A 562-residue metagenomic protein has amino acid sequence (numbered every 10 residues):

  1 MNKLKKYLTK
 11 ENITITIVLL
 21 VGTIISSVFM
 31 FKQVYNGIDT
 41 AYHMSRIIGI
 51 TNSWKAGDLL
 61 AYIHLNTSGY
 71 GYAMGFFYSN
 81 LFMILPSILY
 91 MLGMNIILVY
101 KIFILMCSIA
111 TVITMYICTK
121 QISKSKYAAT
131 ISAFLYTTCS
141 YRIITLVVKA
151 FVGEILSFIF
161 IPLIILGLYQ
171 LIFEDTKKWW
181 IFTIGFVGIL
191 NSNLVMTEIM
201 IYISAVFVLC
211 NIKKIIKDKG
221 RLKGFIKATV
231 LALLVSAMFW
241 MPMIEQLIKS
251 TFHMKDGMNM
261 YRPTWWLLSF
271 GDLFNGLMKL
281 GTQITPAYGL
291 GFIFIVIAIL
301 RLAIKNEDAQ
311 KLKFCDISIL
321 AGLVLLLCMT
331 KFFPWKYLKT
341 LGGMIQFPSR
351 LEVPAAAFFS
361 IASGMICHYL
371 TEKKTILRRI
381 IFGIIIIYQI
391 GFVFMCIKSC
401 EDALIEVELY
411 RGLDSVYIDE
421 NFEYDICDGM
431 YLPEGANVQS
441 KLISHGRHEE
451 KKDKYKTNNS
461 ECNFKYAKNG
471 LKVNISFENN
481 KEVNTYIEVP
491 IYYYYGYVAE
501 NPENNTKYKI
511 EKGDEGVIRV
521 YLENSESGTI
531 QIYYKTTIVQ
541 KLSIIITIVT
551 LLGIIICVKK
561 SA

Functional and structural regions predicted by a protein language model:
M1-D402, Q531-Y533, V539-A562: Membrane-embedded transmembrane-helix bundle of lipid-linked glycan/lipid transferases
Y7, S440-A562: Active-site-proximal, structured, solvent-exposed surfaces of multi-pass membrane proteins that position macromolecular
Y35, G69, Y410, C427 (+4 more regions): Intrinsically disordered, low-complexity segments enriched in small/polar residues
L60, Y70, F76, N259 (+11 more regions): Intrinsically disordered, low-complexity segments enriched in small/polar residues
H64, Y72-M74, N80, I102 (+14 more regions): Intrinsically disordered, low-complexity regions enriched in small/polar residues
T67, A150-F151, L156-F160, I345 (+7 more regions): Solvent-exposed, flexible loop/coil residues
D402-S460: Membrane-interface segments at or immediately adjacent to transmembrane helices that form the boundary between
